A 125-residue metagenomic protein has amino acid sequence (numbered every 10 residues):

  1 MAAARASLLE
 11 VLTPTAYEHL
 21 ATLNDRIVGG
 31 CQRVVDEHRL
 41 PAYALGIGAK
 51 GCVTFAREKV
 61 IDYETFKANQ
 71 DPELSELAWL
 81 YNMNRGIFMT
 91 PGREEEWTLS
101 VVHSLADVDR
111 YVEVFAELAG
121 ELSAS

Functional and structural regions predicted by a protein language model:
M1-S125: Conserved N-terminal phosphate-binding loop of PLP-dependent enzymes in the Aspartate aminotransferase
